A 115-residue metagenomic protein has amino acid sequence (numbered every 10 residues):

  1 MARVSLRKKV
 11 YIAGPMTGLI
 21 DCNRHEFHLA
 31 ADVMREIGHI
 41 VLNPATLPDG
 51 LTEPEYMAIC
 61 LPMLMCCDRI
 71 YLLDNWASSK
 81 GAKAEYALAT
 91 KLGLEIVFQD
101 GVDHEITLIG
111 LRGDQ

Functional and structural regions predicted by a protein language model:
M1-Q115: Conserved catalytic or regulatory cores that recognize and/or transform ribose-phosphate-containing ligands
